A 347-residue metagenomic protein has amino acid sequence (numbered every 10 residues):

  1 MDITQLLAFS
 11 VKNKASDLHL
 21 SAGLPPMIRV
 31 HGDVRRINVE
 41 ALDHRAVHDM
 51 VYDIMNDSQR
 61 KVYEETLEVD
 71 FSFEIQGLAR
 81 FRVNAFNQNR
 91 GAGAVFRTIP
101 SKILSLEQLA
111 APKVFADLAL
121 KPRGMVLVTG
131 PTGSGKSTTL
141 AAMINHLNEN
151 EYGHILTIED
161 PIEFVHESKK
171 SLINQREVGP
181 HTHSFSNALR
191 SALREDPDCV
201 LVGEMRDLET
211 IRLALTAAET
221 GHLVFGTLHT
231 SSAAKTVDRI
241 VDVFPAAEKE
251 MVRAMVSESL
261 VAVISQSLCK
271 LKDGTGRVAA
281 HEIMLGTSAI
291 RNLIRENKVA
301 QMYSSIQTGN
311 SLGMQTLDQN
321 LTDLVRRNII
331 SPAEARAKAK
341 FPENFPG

Functional and structural regions predicted by a protein language model:
M1-G347: Short, flexible helix-loop junctions that flank or precede catalytic/ligand sites
